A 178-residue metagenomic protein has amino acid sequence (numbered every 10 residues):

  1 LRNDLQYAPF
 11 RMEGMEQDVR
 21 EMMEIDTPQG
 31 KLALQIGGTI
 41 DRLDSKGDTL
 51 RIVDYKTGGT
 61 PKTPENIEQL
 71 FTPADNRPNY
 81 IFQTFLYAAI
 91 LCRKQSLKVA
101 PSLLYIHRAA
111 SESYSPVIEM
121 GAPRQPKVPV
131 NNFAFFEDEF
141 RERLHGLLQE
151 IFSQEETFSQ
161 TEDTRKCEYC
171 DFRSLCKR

Functional and structural regions predicted by a protein language model:
L1-R178: RecB-family 4Fe-4S metal-dependent nuclease core
